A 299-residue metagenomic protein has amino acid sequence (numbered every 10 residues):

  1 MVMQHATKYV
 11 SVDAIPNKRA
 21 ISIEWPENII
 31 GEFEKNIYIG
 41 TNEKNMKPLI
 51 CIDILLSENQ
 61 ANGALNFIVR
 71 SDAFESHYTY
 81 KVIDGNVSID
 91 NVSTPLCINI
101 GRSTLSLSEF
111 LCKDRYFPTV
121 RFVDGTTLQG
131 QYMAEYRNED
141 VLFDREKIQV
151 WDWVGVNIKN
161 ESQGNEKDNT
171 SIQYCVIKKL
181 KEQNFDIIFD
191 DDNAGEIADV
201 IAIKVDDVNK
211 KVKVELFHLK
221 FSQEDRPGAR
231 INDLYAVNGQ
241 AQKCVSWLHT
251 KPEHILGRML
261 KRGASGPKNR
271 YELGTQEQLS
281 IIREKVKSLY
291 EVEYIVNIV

Functional and structural regions predicted by a protein language model:
M1, K179-L248, E253-I255, M259-K285: Catalytic centers of nucleases
M1-Q163: Long, charge-dense tracts
Q4, Q60, Q129-Q131, Q149 (+6 more regions): Residue-identity detector for glutamine
K147-G195: Catalytic-core elements of nucleic-acid end-processing and repair enzymes
K285-E291: Short, basic/hydrophobic alpha-helical segments
V292-V299: Hydrophobic beta-strand segments of well-ordered beta-sheets in folded domains
